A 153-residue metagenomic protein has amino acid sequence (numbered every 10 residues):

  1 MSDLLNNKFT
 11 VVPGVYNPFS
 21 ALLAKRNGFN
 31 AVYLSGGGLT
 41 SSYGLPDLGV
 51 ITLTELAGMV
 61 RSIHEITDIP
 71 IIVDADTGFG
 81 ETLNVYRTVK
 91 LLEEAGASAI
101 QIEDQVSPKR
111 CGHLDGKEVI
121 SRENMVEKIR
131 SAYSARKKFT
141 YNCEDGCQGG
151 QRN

Functional and structural regions predicted by a protein language model:
M1-G14, P18-N27, K128-S134: N-terminal amphipathic alpha-helix/helix-capping segment at the start of soluble metabolic enzymes
S2, Y133, F139-N153: Low-complexity basic/metal-binding stretches
V11-N17, V32-L34, I71-A75, I100-I102 (+1 more regions): Hydrophobic faces of well-ordered beta-strands that scaffold small-molecule active sites in alpha/beta enzyme cores
S20-L23, V73, F79-L91: Catalytic cores of alpha/beta
G28-V32, L39, S98, K137-K138: Glycine-enriched alpha-helix->loop->beta-strand junction motifs that scaffold or abut catalytic
V32-E55, T77-T82, Q101-E123: Glycine-rich, proline-tolerant flexible connector loops at the mouths of alpha/beta enzymes
P46-V73, E94-A95, H113-C143: Alpha-helix-loop-beta-strand connector modules within alpha/beta enzyme cores
V85-A99, R152-N153: Short, electropositive alpha-helical surface patch
